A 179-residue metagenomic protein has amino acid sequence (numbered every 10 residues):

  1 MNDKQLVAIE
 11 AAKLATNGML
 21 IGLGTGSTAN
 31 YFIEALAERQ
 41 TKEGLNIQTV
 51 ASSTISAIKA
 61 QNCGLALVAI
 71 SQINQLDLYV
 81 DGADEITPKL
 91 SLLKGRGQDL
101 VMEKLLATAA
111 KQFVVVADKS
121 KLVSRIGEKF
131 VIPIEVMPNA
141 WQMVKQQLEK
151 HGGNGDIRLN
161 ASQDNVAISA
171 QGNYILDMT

Functional and structural regions predicted by a protein language model:
M1-G82: N-terminal active-site beta-alpha-beta segment that forms phosphate/nucleotide-binding and substrate-recognition loops
N2-L6, T54-T179: Conserved phosphate- and dinucleotide-binding cores of soluble alpha/beta proteins, encompassing both enzyme active
